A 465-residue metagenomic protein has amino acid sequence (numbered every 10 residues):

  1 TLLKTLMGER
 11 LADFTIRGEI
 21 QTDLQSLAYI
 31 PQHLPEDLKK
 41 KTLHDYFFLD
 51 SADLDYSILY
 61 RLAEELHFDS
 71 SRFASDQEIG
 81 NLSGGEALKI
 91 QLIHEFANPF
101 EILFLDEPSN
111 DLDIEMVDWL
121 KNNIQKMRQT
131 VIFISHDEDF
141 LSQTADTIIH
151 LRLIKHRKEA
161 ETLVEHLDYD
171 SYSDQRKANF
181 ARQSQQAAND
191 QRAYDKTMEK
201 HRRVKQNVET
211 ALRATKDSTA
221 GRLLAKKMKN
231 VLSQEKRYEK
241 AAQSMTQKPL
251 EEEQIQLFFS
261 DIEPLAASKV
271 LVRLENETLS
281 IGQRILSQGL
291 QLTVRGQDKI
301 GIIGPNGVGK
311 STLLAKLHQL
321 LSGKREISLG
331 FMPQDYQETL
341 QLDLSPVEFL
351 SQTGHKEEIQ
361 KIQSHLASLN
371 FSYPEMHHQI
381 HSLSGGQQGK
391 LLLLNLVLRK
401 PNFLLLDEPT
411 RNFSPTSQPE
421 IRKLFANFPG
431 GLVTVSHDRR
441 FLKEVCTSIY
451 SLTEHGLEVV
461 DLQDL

Functional and structural regions predicted by a protein language model:
L3-Y56, T147, R152-R157, G296-K361 (+2 more regions): ABC ATPase nucleotide-binding domain signature region
Q25-A87, N98, Q334-N395, R399-P401: ABC-family P-loop ATPase nucleotide-binding domains
L54-Q77, Q175-Q283: Coupling and communication elements adjacent to P-loop NTPase active sites across diverse families
L92, L393, I421: Hydrophobic anchor residue at the start of the ABC signature
E107-P108, D113, L405-P409, F413-S417 (+1 more regions): Walker B catalytic motif
D137-Q143, E338, D438-E444: Conserved H-loop
L153-Q185, L452-L465: Conserved beta-strand-loop-alpha-helix hinge in the C-terminal portion of ABC ATPase nucleotide-binding domains
K248-Q334: Flexible loop/N-cap segments at domain edges
